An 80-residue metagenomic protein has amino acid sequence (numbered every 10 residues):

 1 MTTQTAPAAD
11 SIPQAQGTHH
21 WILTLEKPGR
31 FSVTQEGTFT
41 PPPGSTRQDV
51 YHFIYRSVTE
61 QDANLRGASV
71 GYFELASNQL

Functional and structural regions predicted by a protein language model:
M1-Q4, I54: Short, flexible domain-boundary/linker segments around small modular repeats
T3-T40: N-terminal acidic leader/helix
G29-F31, S45, Q79: Residues that cap or initiate secondary-structure elements
P41-A63: Acidic, aromatic-enriched beta-alpha/helix-loop junctions
T59-L80: Short, mixed-charge low-complexity intrinsically disordered segments
